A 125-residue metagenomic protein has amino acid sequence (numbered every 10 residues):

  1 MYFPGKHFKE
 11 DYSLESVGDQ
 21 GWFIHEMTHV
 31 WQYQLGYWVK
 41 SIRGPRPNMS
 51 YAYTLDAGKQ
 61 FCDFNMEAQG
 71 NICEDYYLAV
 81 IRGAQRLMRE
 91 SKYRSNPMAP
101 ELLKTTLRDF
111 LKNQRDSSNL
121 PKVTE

Functional and structural regions predicted by a protein language model:
M1-I24, Q60-F64: Short pre-active-site segment immediately N-terminal to the catalytic Zn-binding motif
Y2, Q32, I72-E74: Structural recognition of the beta-strand scaffold that forms the well-ordered cores of secreted hydrolase catalytic
E26-G44: Catalytic Zn2+-binding segment of zinc metalloproteases
K40-E125: Metalloprotease/metallohydrolase-associated module, dominated by Zn2+-dependent proteases
